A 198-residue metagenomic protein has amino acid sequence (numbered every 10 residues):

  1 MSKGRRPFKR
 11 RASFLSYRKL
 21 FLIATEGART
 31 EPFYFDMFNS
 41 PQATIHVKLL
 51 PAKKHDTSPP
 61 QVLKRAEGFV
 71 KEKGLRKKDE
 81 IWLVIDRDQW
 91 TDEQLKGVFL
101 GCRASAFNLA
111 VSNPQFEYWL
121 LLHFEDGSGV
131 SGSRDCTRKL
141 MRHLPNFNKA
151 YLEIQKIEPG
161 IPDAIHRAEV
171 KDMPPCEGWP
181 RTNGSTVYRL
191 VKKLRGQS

Functional and structural regions predicted by a protein language model:
K3-F21, P32-K53, K71-W82, R87-S198: C-terminal accessory helical subdomains adjacent to catalytic cores in phosphodiester- and nucleotide-handling enzymes
L22-E26: Short hydrophobic beta-strand that contains or immediately precedes a catalytic carboxylate
A52-E72: A broadly used, surface-exposed interaction patch
